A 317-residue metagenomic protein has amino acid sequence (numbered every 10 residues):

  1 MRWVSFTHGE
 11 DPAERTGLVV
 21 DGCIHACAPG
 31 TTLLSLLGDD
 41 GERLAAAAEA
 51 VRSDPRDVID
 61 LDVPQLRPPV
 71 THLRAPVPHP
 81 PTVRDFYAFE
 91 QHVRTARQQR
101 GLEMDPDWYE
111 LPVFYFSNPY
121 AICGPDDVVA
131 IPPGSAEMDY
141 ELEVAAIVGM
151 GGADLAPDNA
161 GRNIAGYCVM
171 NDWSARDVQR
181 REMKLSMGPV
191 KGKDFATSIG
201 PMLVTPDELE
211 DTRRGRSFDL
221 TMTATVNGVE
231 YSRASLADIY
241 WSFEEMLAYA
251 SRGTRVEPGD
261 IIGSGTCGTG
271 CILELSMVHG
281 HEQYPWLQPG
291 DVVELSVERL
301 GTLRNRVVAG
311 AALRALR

Functional and structural regions predicted by a protein language model:
M1-H8, P12-A13, V19, G38 (+2 more regions): Active-site microenvironments in enzyme catalytic cores
A13-E14, E49-A50, L66-P68, R176-R317: Catalytic-pocket segment enriched in acidic/His residues
D21-L37: A short, surface-exposed interaction/processing loop segment used at functional sites
I24, A45-A46, G310: N-terminal cationic amphipathic segment used for targeting or macromolecule association
H25-G30, P78, A234-I239: Internal hydrophobic scaffold segments of catalytic domains
P29-G30, Q98, D127, G134 (+2 more regions): Surface loops and adjacent helix of pleckstrin homology
